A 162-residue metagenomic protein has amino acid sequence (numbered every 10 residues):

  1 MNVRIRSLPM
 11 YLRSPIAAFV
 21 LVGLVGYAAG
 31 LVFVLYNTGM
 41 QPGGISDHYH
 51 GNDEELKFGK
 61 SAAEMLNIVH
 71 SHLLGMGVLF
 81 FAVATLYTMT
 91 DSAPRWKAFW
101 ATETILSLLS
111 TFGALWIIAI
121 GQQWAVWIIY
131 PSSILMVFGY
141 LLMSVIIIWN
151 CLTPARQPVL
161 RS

Functional and structural regions predicted by a protein language model:
M1-Y11: N-terminal juxtamembrane cytosolic/stromal segments of multi-pass membrane proteins
M10-Q41: N-terminal signal-anchor transmembrane alpha helix
G43-G59: Perimembrane loop-to-helix junctions flanking transmembrane segments
G59-A82, Y87: Individual transmembrane alpha-helix segments
A82-T104: Cytoplasmic juxtamembrane regions at transmembrane-helix boundaries
F99-L115: Hydrophobic alpha-helical membrane segments
G113-S162: Alpha-helical transmembrane segments of multi-pass integral membrane proteins, characterized by long hydrophobic
